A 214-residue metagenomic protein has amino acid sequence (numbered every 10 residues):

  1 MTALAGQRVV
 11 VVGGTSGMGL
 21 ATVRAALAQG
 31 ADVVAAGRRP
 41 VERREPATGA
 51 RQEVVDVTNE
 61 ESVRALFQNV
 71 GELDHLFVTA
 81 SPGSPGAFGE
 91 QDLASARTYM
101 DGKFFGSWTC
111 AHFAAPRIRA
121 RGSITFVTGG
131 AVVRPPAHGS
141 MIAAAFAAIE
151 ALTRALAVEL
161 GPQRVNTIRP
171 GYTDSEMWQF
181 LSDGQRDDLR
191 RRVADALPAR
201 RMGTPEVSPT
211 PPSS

Functional and structural regions predicted by a protein language model:
T15, V23-R24: N-terminal Rossmann NAD(P)H-binding glycine-rich loop of SDR-like oxidoreductase domains
Q29-E45: Conserved glycine-rich Rossmann-like NAD(P)H-binding loop of the short-chain dehydrogenase/reductase
A47-E61: Rossmann-fold cofactor-recognition segment
F77-G86: Conserved NAD(P)H cofactor-binding loop of Rossmann-fold oxidoreductase domains
A87-F88, S95-M100, L189, V193: Substrate-binding pocket helix/loop in short-chain dehydrogenase/reductase
A96-M100, T109, S123-G161, Y172: Catalytic loop of short-chain dehydrogenase/reductase
Q163, T167-I168, D187-S214: C-terminal helical subdomain
